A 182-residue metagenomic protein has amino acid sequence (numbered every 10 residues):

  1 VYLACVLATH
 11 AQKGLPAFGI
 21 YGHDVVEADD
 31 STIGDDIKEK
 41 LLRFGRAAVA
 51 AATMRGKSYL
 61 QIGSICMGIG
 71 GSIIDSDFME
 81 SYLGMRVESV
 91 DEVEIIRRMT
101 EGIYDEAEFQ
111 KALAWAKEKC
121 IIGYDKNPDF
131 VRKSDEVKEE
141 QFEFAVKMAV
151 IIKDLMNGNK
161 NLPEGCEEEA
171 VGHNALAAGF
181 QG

Functional and structural regions predicted by a protein language model:
V1-G182: An N-terminal assembly and electron-transfer interface module characteristic of large anaerobic redox and radical
